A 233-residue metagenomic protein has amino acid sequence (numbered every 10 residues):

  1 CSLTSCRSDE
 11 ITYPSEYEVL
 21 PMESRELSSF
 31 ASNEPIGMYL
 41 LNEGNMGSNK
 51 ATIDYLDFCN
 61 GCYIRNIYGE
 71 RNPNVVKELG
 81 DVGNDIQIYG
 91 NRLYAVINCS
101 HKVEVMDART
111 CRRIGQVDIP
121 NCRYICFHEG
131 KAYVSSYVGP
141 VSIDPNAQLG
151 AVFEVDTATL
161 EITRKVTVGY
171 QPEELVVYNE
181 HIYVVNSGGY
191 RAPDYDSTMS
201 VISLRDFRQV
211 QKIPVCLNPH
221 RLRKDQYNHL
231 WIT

Functional and structural regions predicted by a protein language model:
S2-S5: C-terminal motif of bacterial Sec signal peptides marking the signal peptidase cleavage site
R7-T233: Predominantly soluble domains enriched in secretory-pathway, periplasmic, or organellar proteins
